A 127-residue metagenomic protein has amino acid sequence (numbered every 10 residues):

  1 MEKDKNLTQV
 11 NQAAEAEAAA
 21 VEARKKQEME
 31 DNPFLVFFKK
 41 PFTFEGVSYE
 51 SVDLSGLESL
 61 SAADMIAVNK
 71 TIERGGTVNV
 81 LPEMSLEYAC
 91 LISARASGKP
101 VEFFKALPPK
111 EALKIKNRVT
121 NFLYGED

Functional and structural regions predicted by a protein language model:
E2-D127: Short, surface-exposed, charged amphipathic helix/loop patches that serve as local interaction elements
